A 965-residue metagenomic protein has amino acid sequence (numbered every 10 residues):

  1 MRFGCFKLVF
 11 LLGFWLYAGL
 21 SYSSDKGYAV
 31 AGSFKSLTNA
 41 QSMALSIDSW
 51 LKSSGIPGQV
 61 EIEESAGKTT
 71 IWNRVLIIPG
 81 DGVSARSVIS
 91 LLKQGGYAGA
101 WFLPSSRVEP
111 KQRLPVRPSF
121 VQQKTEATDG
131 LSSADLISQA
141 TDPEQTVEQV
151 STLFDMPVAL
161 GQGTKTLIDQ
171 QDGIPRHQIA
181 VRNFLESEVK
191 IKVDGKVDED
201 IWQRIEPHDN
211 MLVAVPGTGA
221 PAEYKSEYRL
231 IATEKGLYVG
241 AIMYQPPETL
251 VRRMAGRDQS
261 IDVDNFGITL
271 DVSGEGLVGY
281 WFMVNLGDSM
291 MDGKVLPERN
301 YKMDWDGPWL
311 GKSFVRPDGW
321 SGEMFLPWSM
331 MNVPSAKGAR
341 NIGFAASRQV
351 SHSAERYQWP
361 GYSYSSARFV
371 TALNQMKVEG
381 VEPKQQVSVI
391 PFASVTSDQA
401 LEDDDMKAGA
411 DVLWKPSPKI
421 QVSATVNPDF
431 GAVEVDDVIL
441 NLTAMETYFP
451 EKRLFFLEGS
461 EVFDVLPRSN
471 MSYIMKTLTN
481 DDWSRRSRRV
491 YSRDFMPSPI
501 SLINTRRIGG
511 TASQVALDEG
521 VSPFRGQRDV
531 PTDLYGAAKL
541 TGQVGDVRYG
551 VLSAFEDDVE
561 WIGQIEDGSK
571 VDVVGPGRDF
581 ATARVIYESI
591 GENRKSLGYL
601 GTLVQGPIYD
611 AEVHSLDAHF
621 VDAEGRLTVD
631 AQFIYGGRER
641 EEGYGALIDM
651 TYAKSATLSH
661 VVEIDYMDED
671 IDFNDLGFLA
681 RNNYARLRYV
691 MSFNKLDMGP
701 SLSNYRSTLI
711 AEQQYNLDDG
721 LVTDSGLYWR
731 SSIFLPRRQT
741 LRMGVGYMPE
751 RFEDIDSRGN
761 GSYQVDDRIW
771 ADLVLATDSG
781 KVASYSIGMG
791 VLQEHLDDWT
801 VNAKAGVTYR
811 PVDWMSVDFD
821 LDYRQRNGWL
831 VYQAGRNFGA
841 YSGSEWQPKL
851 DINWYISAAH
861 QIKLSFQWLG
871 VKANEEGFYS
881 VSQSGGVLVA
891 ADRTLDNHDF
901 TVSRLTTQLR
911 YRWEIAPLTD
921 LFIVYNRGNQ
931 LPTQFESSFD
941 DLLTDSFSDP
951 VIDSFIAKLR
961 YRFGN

Functional and structural regions predicted by a protein language model:
M1-F10: Bacterial N-terminal signal peptides that target proteins for export
S24-D25, S36-Q122, G130: Extracytoplasmic
G99-G173: Pro/Ala/Gly-rich low-complexity, hydrophilic intrinsically disordered segments
D142-I586, D949: Structural preference for beta-rich elements and adjacent junctions enriched in aromatics
M331-R340, E379-Q386, K415, K419 (+9 more regions): Short loop/turn motifs that connect adjacent beta-strands in outer-membrane beta-barrel proteins
G361-K384, D557-E624, Q739-L792, D798-N802 (+1 more regions): Outer-membrane beta-barrel transmembrane domain signature of Gram-negative proteins, especially the mid-to-C-terminal
D533, A631-N965: Exposed, low-structure sequence patches enriched in small/polar residues
